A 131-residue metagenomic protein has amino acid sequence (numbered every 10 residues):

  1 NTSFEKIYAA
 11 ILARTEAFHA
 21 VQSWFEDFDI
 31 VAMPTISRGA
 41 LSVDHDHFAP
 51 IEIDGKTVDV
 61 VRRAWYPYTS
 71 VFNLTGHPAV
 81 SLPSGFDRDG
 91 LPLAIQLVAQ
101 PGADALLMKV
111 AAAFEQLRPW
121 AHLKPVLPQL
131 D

Functional and structural regions predicted by a protein language model:
T2, Y8-I11, E16-H19, D27 (+3 more regions): Structural helix-boundary/capping segments
A9, L41-W65: Short, surface-exposed loop/helix-turn segments at secondary-structure junctions that function as lids/hinges flanking
I36-G39: Short glycine-rich anion-binding loops that position phosphate/pyrophosphate groups of nucleotides and phosphorylated
